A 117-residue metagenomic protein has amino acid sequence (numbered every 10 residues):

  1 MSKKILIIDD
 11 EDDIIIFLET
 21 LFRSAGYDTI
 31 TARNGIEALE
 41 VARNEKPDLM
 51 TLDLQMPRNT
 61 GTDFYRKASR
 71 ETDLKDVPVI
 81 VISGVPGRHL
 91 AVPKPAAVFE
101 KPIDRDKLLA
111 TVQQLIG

Functional and structural regions predicted by a protein language model:
D9, D53: Active-site residues of response regulator receiver
I16-S24: Charged docking surfaces used in two-component/phosphorelay signaling
G26-R33, V41: Short hydrophobic/Thr-rich beta-strand motif most characteristic of the beta2 strand and flanking loop of CheY-like
N34-E37, T60-F64: Acidic catalytic/metal-coordinating carboxylates
E45-T51: Active-site beta3 strand of CheY-like receiver
M56: Receiver (REC) domain active-site loop signature in two-component systems and cognate sites in sensor histidine kinases
I82-S83: Hydrophobic/aromatic residues positioned on beta-strands within the core alpha/beta folds
I103-I116: C-terminal output helix
